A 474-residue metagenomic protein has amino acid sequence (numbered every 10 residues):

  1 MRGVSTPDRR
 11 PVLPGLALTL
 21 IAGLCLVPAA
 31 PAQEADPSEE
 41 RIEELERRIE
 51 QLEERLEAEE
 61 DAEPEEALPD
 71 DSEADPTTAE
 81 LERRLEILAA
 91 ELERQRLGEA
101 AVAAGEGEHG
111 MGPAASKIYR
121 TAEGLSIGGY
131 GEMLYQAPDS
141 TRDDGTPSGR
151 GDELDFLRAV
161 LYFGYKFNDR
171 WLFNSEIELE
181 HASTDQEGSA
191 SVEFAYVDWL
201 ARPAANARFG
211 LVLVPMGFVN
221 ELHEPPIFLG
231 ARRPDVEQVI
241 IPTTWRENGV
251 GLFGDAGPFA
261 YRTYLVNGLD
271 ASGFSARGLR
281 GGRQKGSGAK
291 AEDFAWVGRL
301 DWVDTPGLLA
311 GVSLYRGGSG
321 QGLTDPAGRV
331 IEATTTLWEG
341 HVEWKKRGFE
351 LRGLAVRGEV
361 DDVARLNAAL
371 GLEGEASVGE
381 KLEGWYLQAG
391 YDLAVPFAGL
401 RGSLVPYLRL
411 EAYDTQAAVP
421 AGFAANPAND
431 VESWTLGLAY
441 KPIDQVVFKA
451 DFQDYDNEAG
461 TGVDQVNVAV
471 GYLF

Functional and structural regions predicted by a protein language model:
M1-P11: N-terminal secretory signal peptides that target proteins for export/translocation
G15-C25: Bacterial N-terminal signal peptides
A30-E132, D139-D144, F474: N-terminal periplasmic/intermembrane-space "pro-region" immediately following the signal or transit peptide
A114-D143, S148-S272, E292-V297, D301-L309 (+3 more regions): Outer membrane beta-barrel
S148, A195-L200, N220, F228 (+2 more regions): Outer-membrane beta-barrel pore domains
V239, R283-S287, E375: Active-site rim elements
T243, S287-F294, R329-T334: Active-site glycine- and acidic-residue-rich loops that bind and position anionic ligands or nucleotide-like cofactors
G273, G278-L323: Loop-centered beta-sheet repeat module
